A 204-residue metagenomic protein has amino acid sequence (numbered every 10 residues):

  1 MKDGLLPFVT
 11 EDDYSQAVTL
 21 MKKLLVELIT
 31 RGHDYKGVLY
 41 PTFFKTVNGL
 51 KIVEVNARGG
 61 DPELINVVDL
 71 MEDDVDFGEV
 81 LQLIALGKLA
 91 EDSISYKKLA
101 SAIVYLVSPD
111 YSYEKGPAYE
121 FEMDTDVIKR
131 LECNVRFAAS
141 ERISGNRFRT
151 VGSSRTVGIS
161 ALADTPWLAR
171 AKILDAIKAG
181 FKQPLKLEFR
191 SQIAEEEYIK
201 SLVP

Functional and structural regions predicted by a protein language model:
M1-L64, V68: Internal nucleotide-binding/catalytic subdomain
L6, E11, F44, E72-D73 (+3 more regions): Short capping/connector residues at structural and topological boundaries
T10-M21, K36, G49, D74 (+4 more regions): Generic structural signal for well-ordered, non-membrane alpha-helical segments in soluble metabolic enzymes
K23-R31, T46, R58, L70 (+4 more regions): Change "in soluble alpha/beta enzymes" to "in soluble alpha/beta proteins
H33-K36, F43, V47-K51, V55-G60 (+3 more regions): C-terminal substrate-binding/catalytic lobe of Rossmann-fold NAD(P)-dependent dehydrogenases
L64, L70, I128-R130: Residue-level detector of alpha-helical segments with a strong bias toward transmembrane helices and their helix-loop
Q82-P204: Peripheral (often C-terminal) accessory segments that flank ATP-dependent C-N-forming ligase machineries
